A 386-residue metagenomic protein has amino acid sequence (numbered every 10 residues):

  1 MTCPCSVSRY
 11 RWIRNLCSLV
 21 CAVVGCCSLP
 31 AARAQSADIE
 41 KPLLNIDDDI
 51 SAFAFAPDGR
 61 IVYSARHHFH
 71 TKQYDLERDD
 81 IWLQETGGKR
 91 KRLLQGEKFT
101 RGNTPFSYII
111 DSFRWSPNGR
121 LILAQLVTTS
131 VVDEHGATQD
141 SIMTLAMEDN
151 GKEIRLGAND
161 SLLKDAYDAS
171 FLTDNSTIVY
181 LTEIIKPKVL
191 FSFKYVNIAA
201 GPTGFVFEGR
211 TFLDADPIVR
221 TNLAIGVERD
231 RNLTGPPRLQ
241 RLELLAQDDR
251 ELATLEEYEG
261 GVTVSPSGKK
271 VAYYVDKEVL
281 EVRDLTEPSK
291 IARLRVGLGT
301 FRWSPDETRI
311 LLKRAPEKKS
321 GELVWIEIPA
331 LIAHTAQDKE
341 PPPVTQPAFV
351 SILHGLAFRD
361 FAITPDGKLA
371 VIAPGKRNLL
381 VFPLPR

Functional and structural regions predicted by a protein language model:
M1-W12: N-terminal secretory signal peptides that target proteins for export/translocation
C5, L16-S18, K89, L145: Intrinsically disordered, low-complexity repeat segments enriched in small/polar residues
S8, N15-S18, Y258, A357: Generic hydrophobic-segment detector
W12, S28-L29, W115: Intrinsic disorder/low-complexity segments
L16-S28: Bacterial N-terminal signal peptides
P30-A34: Sec/Tat signal peptide C-region and signal peptidase I cleavage site
Q35-R386: Sequence signature of WD/YWTD-type beta-propeller architectures
